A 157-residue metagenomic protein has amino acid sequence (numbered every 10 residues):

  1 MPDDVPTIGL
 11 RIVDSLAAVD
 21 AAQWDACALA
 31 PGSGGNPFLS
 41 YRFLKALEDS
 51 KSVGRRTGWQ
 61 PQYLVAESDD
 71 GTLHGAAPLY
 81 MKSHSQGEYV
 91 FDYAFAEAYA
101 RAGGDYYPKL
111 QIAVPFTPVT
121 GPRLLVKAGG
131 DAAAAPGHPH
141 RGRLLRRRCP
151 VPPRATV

Functional and structural regions predicted by a protein language model:
M1-V157: N-acyltransferase acceptor-side catalytic subdomain
